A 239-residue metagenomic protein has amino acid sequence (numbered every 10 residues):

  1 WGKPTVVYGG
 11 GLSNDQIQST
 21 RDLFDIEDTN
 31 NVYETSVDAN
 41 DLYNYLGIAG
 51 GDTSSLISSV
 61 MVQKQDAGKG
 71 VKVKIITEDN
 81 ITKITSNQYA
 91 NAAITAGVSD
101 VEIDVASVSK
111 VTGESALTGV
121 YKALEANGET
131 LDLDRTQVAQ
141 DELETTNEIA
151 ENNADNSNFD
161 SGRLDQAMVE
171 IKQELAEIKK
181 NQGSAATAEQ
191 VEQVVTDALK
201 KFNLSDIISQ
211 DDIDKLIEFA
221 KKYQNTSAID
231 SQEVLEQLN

Functional and structural regions predicted by a protein language model:
W1-D104, A126-N127: N-terminal, leucine/charged-rich tether regions that mediate assembly and partner docking in large macromolecular
Q88, I94-I207, D211, E218: Soluble oligomerization/assembly scaffold segments of membrane-associated complexes
E218-N239: A cross-kingdom marker for long, charged
